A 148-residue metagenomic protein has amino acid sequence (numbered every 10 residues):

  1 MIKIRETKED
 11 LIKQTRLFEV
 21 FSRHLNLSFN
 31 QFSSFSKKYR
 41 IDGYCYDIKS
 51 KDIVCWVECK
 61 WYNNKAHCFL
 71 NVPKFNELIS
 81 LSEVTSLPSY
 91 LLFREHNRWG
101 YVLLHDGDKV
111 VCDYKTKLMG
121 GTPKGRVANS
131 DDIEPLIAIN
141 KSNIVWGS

Functional and structural regions predicted by a protein language model:
M1-S36, V84: Acidic-basic catalytic patches of nuclease active cores, encompassing PD-(D/E)XK and other metal-cofactor nuclease
S33, C59-K60, L92-E95: Short His-Asn-centered micro-motif
Y39: Beta-rich catalytic cores
G43-N64: Conserved catalytic cores of phosphodiester-cleaving nucleases, focusing on short active-site segments
N63-F75: Active-site-adjacent loop/helix micro-motif of nuclease/hydrolase catalytic cores
V72-T85: Basic, amphipathic alpha-helical patches used to engage nucleic acids or provide basic targeting signals, exemplified
S82-D108: Nucleic-acid nuclease catalytic cores
G100-S148: Intrinsically disordered, low-complexity terminal regions enriched in charged/polar residues
